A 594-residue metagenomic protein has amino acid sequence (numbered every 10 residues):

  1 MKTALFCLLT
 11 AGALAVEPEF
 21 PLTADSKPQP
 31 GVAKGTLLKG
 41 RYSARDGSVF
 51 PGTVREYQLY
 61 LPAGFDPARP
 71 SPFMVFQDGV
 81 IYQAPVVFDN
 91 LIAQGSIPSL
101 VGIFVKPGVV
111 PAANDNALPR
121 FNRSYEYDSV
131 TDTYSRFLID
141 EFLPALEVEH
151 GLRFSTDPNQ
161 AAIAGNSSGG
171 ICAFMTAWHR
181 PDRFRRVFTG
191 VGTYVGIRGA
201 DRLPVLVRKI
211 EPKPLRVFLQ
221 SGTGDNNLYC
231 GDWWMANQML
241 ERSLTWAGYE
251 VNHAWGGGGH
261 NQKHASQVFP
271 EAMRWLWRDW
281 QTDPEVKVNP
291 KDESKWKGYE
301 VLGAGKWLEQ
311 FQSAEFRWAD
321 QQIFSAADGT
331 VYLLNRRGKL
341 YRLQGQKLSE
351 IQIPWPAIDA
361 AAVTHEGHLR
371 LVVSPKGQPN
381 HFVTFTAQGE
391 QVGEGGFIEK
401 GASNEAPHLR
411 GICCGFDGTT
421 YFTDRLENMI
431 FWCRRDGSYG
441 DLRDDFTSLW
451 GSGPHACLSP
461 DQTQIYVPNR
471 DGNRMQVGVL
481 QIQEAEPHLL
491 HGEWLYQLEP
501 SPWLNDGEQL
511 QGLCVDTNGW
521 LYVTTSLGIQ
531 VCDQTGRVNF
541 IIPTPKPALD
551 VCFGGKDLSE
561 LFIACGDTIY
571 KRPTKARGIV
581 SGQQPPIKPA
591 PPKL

Functional and structural regions predicted by a protein language model:
V16-P290: Non-catalytic cap/lid and distal C-terminal segments of serine-dependent acyl enzymes
V286-L308, P487-H488, V580-G582, P589-L594: Blade/loop signatures of beta-propeller domains
E293-G298, L308-G338: Beta-strand-rich domains and repeat architectures in extracellular enzymes and scaffolds, especially beta-propellers
L308-A314, K347-I353, E390-S403, S438-S448 (+2 more regions): A short beta-strand motif characteristic of beta-propeller blades
E315-G329, W355-P379, I398-Y421, M429 (+4 more regions): Beta-rich, blade/repeat-based domains predominating in secreted/periplasmic proteins but also intracellular
R336, S374-K376, R425-L426, R470-G472 (+5 more regions): Short loop/turn segments immediately following the C-termini of beta-strands
G389, V479-H488, T574-S581: Short loop/turn segments immediately following beta-strands, especially the blade-tip and inter-blade linker loops
C552-L594: Blade-level signature of beta-propeller repeat domains, shared across WD40, Kelch, NHL, RCC1 and BNR/Asp-box propellers
